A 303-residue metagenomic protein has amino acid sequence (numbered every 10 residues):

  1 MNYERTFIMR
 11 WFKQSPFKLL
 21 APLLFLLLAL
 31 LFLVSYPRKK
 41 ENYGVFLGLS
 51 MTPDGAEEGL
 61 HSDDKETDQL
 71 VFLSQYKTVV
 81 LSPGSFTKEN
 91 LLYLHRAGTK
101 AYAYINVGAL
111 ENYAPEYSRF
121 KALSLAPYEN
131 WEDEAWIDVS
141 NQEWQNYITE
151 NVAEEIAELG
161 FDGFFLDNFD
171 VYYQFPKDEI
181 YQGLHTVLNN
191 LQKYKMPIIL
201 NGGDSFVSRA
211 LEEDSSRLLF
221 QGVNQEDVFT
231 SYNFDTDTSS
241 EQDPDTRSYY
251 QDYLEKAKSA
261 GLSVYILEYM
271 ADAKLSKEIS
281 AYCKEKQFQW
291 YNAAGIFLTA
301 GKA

Functional and structural regions predicted by a protein language model:
M1-N2: N-terminal targeting leaders characterized by basic, low-complexity, disordered sequences that direct proteins
F7, W11-L23, A29-A303: Glycan-processing catalytic domains of CAZymes
